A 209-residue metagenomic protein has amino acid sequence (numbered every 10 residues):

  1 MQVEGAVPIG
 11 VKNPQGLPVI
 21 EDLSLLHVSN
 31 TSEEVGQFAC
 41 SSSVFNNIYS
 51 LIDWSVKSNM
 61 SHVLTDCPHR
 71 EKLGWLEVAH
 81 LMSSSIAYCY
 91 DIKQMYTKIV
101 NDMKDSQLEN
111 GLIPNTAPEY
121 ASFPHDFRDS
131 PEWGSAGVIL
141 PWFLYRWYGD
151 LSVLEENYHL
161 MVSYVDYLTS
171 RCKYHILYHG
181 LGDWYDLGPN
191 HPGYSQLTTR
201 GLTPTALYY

Functional and structural regions predicted by a protein language model:
A6-L51, K57, L64-T116, R128 (+1 more regions): Active-site acid/base region of carbohydrate-active enzymes
E119-Y120: Mature catalytic domains of secreted/periplasmic carbohydrate-active enzymes
F123-D126: Conserved, well-structured interaction surfaces
P131: N-terminal/domain-start segments enriched in small and hydrophobic, helix-friendly residues, covering either
